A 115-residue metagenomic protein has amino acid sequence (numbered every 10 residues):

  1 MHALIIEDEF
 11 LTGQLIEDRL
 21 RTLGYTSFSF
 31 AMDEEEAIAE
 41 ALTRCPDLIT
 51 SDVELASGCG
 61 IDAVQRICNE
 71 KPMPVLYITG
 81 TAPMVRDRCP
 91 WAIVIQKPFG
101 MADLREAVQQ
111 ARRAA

Functional and structural regions predicted by a protein language model:
E7: Conserved acidic carboxylate
F10-S29: Two-component/phosphorelay signaling modules centered on CheY-like receiver
F30-L48: Acidic, metal-coordinating helix/loop segments flanking the phosphotransfer/catalytic sites of two-component signaling
D33, C59-D62: Acidic catalytic/metal-coordinating carboxylates
D52: Active-site residues of response regulator receiver
A56: The feature encodes the CheY-like receiver
I61-M73: Short amphipathic alpha-helix used as the core "switch/output" element in two-component signaling
I78-T79: Hydrophobic/aromatic residues positioned on beta-strands within the core alpha/beta folds
